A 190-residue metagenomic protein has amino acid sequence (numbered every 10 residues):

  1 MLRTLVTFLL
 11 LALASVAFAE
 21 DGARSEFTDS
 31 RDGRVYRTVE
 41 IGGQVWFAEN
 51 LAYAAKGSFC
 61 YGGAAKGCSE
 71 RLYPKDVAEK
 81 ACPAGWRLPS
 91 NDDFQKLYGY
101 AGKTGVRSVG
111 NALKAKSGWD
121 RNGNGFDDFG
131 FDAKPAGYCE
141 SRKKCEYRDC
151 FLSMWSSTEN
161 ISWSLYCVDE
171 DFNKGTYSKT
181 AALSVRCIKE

Functional and structural regions predicted by a protein language model:
M1: NAD-dependent ADP-ribosyltransferases
T4-L13: Sec-dependent N-terminal signal peptides
E20-E190: Conserved positions within compact, well-structured domain cores
